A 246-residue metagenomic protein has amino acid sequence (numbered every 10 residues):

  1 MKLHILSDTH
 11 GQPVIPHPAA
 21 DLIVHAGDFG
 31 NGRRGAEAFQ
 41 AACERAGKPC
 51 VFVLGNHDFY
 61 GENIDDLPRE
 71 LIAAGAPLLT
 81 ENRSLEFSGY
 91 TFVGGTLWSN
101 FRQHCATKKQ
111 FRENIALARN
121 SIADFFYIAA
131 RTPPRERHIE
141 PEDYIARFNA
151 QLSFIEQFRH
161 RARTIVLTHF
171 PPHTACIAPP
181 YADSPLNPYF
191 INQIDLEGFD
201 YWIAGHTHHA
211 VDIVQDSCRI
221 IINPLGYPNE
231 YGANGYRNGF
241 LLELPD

Functional and structural regions predicted by a protein language model:
M1-H4, S84-G94, A162-R163, V214-R219: Beta-strand-turn-beta hairpins that frame and shape the catalytic cleft of phosphate-ester-processing enzymes
M1-V53, D58-D66, H160, D246: N-terminal active-site segment of His-dependent metallophosphoesterases
I5-S7, I23-D28, V51-N56, L78-N82 (+3 more regions): Active-site neighborhood of phospho(di)ester-bond hydrolases with catalytic His/Asp-centered motifs
H10-I15, G30-R34, H57-I64, S84-E86 (+4 more regions): Active-site environment of divalent metal-dependent phosphoester hydrolases
E37-Q40, D66-E70, A182-I191: Charged helix-capping and loop-helix junction motifs
P49-A123: A basic- and aromatic-enriched beta-loop-alpha substructure that forms the phosphate/nucleotide- and DNA/RNA-contacting
E86, A178, D183-D200, H208-D246: Binuclear metal-dependent phosphoesterase catalytic core
V93-I165, F170-A175, P180-Y181: Active-site-proximal loop/helix segment associated with metal-binding centers of metalloenzymes
